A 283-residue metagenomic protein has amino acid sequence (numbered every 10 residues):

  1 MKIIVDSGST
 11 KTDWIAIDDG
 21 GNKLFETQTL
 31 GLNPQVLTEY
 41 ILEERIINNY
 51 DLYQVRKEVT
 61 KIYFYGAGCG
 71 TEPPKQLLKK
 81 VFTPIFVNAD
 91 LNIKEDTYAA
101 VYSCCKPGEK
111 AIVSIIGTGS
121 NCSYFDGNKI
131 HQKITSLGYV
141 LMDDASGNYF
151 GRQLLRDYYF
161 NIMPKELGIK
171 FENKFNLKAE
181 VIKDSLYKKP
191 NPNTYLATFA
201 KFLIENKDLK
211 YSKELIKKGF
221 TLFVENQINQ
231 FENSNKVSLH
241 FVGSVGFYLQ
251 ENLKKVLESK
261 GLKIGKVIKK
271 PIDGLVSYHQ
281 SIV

Functional and structural regions predicted by a protein language model:
M1-V59, C104-G108, I112, L155-V283: ATP-binding/phosphotransfer module of carbohydrate and carboxylate kinases, centering on a glycine-rich
D51-N92, C105-K106, S185, K189: Short beta-strand-loop/turn "lid" adjacent to the catalytic site in phosphate-handling enzymes
Y63-G70, I116-G119, V237-G246: Glycine-rich beta-strand-to-loop/alpha-helix junction loops that act as flexible
Q76, S120-K133, L249-E258: Acidic-glycine-rich active-site phosphate/pyrophosphate-binding loop
F82-V87, I130-G138, V256-K263: Glycine/charged-rich beta-loop-alpha catalytic/anionic-binding loops adjacent to active sites
V87-D96, M142, I264-V267: Short, acidic/small-residue loops that bind anionic groups at enzyme active sites
A89-V113: Conserved phosphate-binding catalytic cores of ATP/NTP-utilizing and phosphoryl-transfer enzymes
G108-Y159: Glycine-rich phosphate-binding loop of actin/hexokinase-like ATP-binding domains
